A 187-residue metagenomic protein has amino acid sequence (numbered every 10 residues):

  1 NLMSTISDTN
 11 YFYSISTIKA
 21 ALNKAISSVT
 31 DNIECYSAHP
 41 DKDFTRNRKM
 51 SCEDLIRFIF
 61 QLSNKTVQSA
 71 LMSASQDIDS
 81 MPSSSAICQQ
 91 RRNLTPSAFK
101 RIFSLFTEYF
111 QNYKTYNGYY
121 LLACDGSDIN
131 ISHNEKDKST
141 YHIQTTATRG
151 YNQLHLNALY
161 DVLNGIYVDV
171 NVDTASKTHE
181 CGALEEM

Functional and structural regions predicted by a protein language model:
N1-M187: Conserved, well-structured functional cores that handle cations and Mg-NTP chemistry
